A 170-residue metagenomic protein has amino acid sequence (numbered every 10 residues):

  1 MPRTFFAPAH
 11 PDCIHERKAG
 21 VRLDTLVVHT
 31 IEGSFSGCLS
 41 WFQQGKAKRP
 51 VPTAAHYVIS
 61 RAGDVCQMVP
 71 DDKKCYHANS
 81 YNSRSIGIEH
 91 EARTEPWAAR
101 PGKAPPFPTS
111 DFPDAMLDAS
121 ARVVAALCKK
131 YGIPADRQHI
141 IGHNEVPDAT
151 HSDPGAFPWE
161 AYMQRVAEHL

Functional and structural regions predicted by a protein language model:
M1-N82: N-terminal catalytic cores of peptidoglycan-degrading enzymes
M1-P8, H15-G20, E95-L170: Basic/polar, cationic surfaces and motifs that engage anionic cell-wall and phosphate/carboxylate ligands
V28, I86-I88, I140-G142: Hydrophobic faces of well-ordered beta-strands that scaffold small-molecule active sites in alpha/beta enzyme cores
E32, H90-T94, N144: Short, small-residue-rich loop/turn micro-motifs
Q44-K46, C75-H77, S83-I86, H151-D153 (+1 more regions): Generic alpha-helical propensity signal that fires on short helical segments and nearby coil/disordered stretches
V65-V69, H90, S120: Long, contiguous hydrophobic alpha-helical segments, chiefly transmembrane helices and signal peptides
N79-R100: Short coil-to-beta-strand
